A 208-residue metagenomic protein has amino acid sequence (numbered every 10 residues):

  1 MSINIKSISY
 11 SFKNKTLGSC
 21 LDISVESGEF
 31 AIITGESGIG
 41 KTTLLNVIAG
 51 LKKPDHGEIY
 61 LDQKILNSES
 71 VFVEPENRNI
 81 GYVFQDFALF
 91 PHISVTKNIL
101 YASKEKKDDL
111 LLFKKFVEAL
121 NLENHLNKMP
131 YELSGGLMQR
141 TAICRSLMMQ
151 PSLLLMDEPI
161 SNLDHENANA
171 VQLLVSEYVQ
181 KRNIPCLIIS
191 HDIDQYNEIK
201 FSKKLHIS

Functional and structural regions predicted by a protein language model:
A49: Helix-to-loop junction immediately C-terminal to a conserved catalytic motif
G57-S68: Conserved ABC transporter NBD signature motif
L66-G81: ABC ATPase NBD coupling module
M129-L133, L137-Q139: Conserved ABC ATPase signature
I143: Hydrophobic anchor residue at the start of the ABC signature
M148-S152: A short, proline-enriched helix->beta-strand linker immediately N-terminal to the Walker B motif in ABC-type P-loop
L154-E158: Catalytic Walker B motif of ABC-type/P-loop ATPase nucleotide-binding domains
